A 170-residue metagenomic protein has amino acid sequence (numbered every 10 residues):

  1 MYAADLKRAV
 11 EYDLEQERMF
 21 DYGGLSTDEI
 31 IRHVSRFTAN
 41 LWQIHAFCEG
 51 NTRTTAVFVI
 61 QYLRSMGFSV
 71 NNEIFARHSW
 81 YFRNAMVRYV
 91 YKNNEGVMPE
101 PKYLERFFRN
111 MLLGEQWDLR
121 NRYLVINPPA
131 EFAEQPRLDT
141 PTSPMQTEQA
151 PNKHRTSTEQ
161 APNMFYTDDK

Functional and structural regions predicted by a protein language model:
M1-K170: FIC/Doc superfamily catalytic core
